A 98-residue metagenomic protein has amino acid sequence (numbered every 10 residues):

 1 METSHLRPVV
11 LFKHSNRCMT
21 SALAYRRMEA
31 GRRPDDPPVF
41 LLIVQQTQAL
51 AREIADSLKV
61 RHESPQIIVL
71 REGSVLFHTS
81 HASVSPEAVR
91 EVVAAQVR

Functional and structural regions predicted by a protein language model:
M1-P34: Local sequence-structure signature of Cys/Sec-based thiol-disulfide redox active-site neighborhoods
P8-V10, P38-V39, Q66-I67: Structural motif
K13, D36-E53: Thiol-based oxidoreductase modules, predominantly thioredoxin-like and allied folds used for disulfide exchange
L23-A24, L50, H81: Residues at alpha-helix caps and immediate loop-helix transition turns in enzyme cores, especially N- and C-cap
R33-P38, A88-R90: Short cysteine/histidine-rich metal-coordination sites, predominantly Zn2+-binding motifs
S57-R61: Short loop/turn motifs at secondary-structure junctions and domain boundaries
E63, V69-R98: Non-catalytic, surface beta->alpha helical segment in thiol-disulfide oxidoreductase systems
